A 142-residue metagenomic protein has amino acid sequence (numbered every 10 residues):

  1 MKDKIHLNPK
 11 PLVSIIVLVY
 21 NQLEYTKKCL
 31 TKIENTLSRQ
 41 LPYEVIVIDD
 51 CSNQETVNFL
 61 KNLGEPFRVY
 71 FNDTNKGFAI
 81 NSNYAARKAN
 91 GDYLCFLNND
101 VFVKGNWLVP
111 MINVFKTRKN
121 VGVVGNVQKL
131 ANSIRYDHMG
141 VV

Functional and structural regions predicted by a protein language model:
M1-N35: N-proximal low-complexity "stem/linker" segments adjacent to membrane-targeting elements
N21, I48-S52, K76: Conserved short acidic donor-positioning loop in nucleotide-sugar-dependent glycosyltransferases
L30-T31, V57, N83, G91 (+1 more regions): Short alpha-helix within the catalytic core of nucleotide-sugar-dependent glycosyltransferases
I33-F71: Acidic donor-binding segment of Leloir-type glycosyltransferases
V57, N72-A89: Glycine-rich, basic loop-to-helix element that forms the pyrophosphate-binding segment of sugar-nucleotide handling
K76, D100-F102: Acidic metal-phosphate-binding loop of nucleotide-sugar-dependent transferases
L94: Short aromatic/hydrophobic "clamp" motif used to bind/position activated sugar donors
F102-V141: Conserved donor NDP-sugar-binding/catalytic core segment of glycosyltransferases
